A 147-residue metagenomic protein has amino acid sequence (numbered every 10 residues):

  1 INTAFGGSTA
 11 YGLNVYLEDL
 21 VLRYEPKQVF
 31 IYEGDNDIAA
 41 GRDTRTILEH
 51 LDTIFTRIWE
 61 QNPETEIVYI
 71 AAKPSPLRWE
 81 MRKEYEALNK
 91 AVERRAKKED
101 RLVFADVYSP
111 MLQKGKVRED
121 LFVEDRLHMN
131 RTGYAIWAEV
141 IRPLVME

Functional and structural regions predicted by a protein language model:
I1-T9: A short beta-strand-loop structural module common to alpha/beta enzyme folds
T9-V15: Structural motif
V15-E147: Alpha-helical cap/lid subdomain in secreted, periplasmic, or secretory-pathway luminal O-acyl-processing enzymes
